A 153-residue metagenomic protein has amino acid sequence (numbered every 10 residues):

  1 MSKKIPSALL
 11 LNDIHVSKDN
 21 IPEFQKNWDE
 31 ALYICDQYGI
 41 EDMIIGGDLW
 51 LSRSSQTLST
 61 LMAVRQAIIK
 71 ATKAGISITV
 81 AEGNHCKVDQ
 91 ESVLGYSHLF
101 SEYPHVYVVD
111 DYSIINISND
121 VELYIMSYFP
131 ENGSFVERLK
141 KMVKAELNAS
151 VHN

Functional and structural regions predicted by a protein language model:
S2-S7, I14-I115: Core catalytic region of metal-dependent phosphoesterases/phosphodiesterases, especially metallo-beta-lactamase-like
S7-L9, E122: A fold-wide structural signal in alpha/beta-hydrolase
Y38, N119-N153: His/acidic metal-ligating clusters that form di-metal
